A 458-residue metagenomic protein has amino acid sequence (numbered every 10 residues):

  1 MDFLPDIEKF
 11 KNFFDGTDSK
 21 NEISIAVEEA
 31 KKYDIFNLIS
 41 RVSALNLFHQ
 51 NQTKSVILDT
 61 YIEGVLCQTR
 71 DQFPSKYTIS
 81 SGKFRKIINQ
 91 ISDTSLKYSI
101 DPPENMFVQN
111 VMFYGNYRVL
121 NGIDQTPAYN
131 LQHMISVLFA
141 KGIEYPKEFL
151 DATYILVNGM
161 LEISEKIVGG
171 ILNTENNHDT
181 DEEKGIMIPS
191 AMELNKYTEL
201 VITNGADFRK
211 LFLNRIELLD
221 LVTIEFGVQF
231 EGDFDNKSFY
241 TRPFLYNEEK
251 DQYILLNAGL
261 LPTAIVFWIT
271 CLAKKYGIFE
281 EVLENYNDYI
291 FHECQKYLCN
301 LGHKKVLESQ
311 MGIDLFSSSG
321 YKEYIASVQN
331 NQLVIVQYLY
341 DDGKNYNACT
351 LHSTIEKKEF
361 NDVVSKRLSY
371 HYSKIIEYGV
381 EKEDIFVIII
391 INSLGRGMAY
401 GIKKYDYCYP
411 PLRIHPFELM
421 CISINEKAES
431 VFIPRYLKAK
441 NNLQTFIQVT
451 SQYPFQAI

Functional and structural regions predicted by a protein language model:
D2-T17, I23-D93, K97, Y372-A457: Domain-level recognition of nuclease-like catalytic cores that cleave nucleotide substrates
K86-L301, A399-I458: Interfaces and regulatory segments of ATP-dependent nucleotide/adenylate/phosphodiester-chemistry enzymes
Y286-N287, K304, E308-L315, Q337 (+3 more regions): Core nucleotidyl-transferase/polymerase catalytic module
C294-K305, R367-G379, T450: Hydrophobic, Leu/Ile/Phe/Ala-enriched alpha-helical segments that form helix-helix packing faces
K296-V328: A short acidic/basic microdomain associated with nuclease active sites
L298, V306, V336, V387-I388: Hydrophobic beta-strand residues in large extracellular and virion-surface proteins
A326-Y346: Active-site beta-strand-loop-beta-strand hairpin of nuclease catalytic cores that positions key catalytic residues
L339-M398: Catalytic cores of nucleic-acid endonucleases
